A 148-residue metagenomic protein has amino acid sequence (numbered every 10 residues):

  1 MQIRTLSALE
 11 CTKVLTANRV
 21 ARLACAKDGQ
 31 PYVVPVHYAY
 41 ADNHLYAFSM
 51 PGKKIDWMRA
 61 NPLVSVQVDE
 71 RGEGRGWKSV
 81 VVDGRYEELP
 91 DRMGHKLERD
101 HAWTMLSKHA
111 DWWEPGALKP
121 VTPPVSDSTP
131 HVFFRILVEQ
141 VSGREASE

Functional and structural regions predicted by a protein language model:
M1-A17: Extreme N-terminal tail/first-helix region
Q2, G74-E148: Charged, gly/pro-rich active-site loop segments
N18-M50, V66-Q67: Short beta-strand segments
N18-R19, P62, A110: Structural motif
K27, V68-E70, L137-Q140: Short, structured patches in soluble enzyme cores that scaffold and shape functional sites
P51-V80, E87: Helix-adjacent hinge/juxtasegments
